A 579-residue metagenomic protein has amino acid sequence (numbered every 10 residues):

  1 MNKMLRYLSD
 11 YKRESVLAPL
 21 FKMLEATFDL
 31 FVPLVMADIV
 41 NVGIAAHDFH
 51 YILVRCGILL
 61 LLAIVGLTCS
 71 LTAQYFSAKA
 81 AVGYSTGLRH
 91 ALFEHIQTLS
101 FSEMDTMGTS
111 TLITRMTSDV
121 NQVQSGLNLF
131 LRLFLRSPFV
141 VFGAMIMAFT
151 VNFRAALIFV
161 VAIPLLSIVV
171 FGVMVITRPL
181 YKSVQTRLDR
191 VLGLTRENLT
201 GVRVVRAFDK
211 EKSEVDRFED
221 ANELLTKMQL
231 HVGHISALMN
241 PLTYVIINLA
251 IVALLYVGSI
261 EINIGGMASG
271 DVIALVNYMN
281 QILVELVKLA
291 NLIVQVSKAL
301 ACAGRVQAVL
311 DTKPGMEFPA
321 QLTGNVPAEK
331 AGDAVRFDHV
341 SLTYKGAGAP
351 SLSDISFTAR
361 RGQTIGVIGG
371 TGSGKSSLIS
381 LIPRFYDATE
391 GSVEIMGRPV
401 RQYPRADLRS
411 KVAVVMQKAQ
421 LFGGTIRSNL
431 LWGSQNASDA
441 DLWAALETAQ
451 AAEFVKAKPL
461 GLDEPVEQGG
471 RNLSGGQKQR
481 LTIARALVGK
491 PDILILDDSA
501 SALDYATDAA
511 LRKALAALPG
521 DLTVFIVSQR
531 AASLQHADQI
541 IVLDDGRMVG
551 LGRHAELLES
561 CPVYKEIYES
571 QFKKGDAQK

Functional and structural regions predicted by a protein language model:
M1-D10, L112: A short amphipathic helical element positioned immediately N-terminal to and/or at the very start of a transmembrane
S9, S15-T72, F76, F149-R154 (+1 more regions): Transmembrane helix-loop-helix hairpins at lipid-water interfaces of multipass membrane proteins, especially the type-1
D10-R13, T98-S102, S118-L127, L131 (+8 more regions): An intracellular "coupling" helix at the cytosolic face of ABC transporter transmembrane type-1 domains
L20, L24, F28-V32, G57 (+6 more regions): Hydrophobic alpha-helical transmembrane segments of ABC transporter permease domains
A46-H47, V82, H90-T114, S118-V120 (+5 more regions): Short intracellular "coupling" helices and adjacent cytoplasmic loop segments at the cytosolic face of multi-pass
H47-V54, M147-V161, H231-R305, V309-L310: Helix-loop-helix
V326-K579: ABC-type nucleotide-binding domain
